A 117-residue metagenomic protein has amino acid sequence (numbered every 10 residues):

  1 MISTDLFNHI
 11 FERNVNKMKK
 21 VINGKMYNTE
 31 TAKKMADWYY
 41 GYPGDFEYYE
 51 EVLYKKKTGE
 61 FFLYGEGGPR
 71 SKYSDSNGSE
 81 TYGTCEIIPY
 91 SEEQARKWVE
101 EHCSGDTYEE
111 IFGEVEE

Functional and structural regions predicted by a protein language model:
I2-E117: Secondary-structure transition motif
